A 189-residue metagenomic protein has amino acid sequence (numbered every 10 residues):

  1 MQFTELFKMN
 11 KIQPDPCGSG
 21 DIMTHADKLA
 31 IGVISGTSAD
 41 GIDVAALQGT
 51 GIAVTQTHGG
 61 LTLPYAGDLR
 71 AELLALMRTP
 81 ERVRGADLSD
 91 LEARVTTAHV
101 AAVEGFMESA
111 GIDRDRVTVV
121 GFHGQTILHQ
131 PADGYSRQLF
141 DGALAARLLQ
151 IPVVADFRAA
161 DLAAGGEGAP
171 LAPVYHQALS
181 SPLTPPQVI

Functional and structural regions predicted by a protein language model:
Q2-I189: Short acidic/glycine-rich loops and adjacent helix/strand connectors that line catalytic pockets where negatively
